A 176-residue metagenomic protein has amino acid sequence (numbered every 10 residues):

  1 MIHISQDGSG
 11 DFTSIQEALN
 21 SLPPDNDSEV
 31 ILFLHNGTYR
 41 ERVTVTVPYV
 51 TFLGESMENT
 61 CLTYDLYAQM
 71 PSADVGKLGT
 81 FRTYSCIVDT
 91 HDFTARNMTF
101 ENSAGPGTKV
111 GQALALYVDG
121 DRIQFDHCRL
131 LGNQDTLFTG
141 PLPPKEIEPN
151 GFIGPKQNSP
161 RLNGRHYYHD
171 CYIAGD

Functional and structural regions predicted by a protein language model:
I2-F33: Acidic Gly/Asp/Thr-rich repetitive segments characteristic of extracellular carbohydrate-active and adhesion proteins
I4, G8-D11, V88, V118 (+1 more regions): Amphipathic alpha-helical protein-protein interaction segments
Q6-G8, N26-I31, V50-G111: Right-handed parallel beta-helix/beta-spiral solenoid domain characteristic of secreted/periplasmic
T13-P24, Y39-V47, R161-L162: Short, T/G/N/S-enriched strand-turn elements that build extracellular solenoid repeat scaffolds
N20, A68-C86, T108-Y117, Q134 (+2 more regions): Extracellular beta-strand/beta-solenoid scaffold signature
H35, T46, L53-E55, D65 (+9 more regions): Feature marks extracellular polysaccharide-active and adherence modules
P48, E58, R82, H91 (+4 more regions): Residues that flank catalytic or metal-binding motifs in active/ligand-binding sites
Y117-G120, R129, S159-G164: Short, contiguous, pocket-lining structural segments that sit at or immediately flank catalytic/ligand-binding sites
